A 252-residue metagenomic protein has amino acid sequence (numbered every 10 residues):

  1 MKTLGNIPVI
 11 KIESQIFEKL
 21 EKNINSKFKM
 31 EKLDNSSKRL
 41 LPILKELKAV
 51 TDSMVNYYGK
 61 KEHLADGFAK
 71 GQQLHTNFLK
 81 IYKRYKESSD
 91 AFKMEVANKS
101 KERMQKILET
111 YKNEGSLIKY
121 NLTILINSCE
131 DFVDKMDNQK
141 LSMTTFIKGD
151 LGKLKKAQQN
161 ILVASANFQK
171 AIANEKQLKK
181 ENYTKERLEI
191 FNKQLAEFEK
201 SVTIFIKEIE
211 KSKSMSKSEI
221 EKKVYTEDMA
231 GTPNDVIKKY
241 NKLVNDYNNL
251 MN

Functional and structural regions predicted by a protein language model:
M1-D66: Post-signal peptide N-terminal segment of secreted/secretory-pathway proteins
I10-L20, M54, K80-K93, V163-A171 (+2 more regions): Amphipathic alpha-helical coiled-coil segments
N23-K27, T51-A65, K99, R103 (+4 more regions): Secondary-structure edge/capping motif, primarily at the C-terminal ends of alpha-helices and the immediately following
N35-K38, P42-K45, A49-D52, T76-K83 (+7 more regions): Solvent-exposed, polar/charged alpha-helical surfaces in well-ordered, non-transmembrane soluble domains, broadly
D66-T76: A short acidic/glycine-rich loop-to-helix N-cap element
H75-L195: Extended amphipathic alpha-helical interaction segments
K153-N252: A cross-kingdom marker for long, charged
